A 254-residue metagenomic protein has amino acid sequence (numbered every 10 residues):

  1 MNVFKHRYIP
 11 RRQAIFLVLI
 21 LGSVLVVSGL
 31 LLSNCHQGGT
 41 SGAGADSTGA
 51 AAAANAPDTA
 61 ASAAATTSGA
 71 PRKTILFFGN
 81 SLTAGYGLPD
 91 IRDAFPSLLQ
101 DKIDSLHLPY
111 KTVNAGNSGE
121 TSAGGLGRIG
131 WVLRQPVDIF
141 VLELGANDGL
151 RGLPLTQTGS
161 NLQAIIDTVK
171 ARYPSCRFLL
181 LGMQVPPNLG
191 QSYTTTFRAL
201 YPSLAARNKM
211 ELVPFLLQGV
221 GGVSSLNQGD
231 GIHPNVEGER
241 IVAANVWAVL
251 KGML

Functional and structural regions predicted by a protein language model:
M1-F78, G87-P89, D104-P109, Q135 (+4 more regions): N-terminal secretory targeting modules
N2-H6, D101, L126-L254: Alpha-helical cap/lid subdomain in secreted, periplasmic, or secretory-pathway luminal O-acyl-processing enzymes
L76, V113, R177-L179: A structural signal for isolated positions on well-ordered beta-strands in alpha/beta enzyme cores
N80-S81, N117, A146: Active-site metal-binding loops of divalent metal-dependent hydrolases
T83-L88, S122-A123: Short, solvent-exposed loop/turn elements at domain surfaces
D90-D93, T195: Short, conserved loop/turn and helix-capping segments at secondary-structure boundaries that abut family-defining
R92-D104: Short catalytic helix/loop segments, enriched in acidic residues and glycine and frequently bearing histidine
L108-G119: A short beta-strand-loop structural module common to alpha/beta enzyme folds
